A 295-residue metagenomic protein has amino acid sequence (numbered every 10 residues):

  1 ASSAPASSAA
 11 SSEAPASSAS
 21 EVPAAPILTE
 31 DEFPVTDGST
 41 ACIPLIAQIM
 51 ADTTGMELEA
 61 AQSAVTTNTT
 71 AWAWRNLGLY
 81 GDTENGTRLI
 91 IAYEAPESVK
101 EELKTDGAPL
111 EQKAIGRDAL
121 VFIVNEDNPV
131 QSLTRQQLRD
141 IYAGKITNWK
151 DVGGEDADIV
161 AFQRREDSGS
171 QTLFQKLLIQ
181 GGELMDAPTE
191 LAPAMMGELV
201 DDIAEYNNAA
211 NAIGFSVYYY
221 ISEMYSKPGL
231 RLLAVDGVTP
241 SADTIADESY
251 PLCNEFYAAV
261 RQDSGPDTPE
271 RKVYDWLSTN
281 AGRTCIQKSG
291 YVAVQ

Functional and structural regions predicted by a protein language model:
S2-S20: Extracellular mucin-like PTS domains
P15, A19-Q295: Exported/periplasmic ABC-transporter solute-binding proteins
